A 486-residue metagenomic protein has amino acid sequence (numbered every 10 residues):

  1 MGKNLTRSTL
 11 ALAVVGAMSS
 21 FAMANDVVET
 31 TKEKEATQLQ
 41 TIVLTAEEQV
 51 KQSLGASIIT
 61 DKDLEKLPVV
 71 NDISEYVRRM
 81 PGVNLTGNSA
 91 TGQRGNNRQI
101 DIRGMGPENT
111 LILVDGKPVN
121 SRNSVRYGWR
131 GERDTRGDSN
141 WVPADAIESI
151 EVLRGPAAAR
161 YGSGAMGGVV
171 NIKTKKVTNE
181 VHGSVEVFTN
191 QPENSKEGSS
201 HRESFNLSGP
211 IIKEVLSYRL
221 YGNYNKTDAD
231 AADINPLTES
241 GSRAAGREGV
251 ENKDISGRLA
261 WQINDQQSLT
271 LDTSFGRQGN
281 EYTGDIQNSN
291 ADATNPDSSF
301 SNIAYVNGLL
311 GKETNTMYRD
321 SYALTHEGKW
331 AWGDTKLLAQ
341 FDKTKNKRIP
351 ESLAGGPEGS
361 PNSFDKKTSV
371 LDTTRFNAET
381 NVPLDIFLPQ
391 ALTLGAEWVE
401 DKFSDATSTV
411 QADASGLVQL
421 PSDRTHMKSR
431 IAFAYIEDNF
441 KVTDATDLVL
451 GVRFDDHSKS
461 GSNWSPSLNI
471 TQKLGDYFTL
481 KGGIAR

Functional and structural regions predicted by a protein language model:
Q38-V70, Q99, S124-E132: N-terminal periplasmic "start-of-domain" segments of outer-membrane beta-barrel proteins
I73-Y76, R98-D101, L113, G137-N140 (+3 more regions): N-terminal periplasmic accessory domains that precede and gate Gram-negative outer-membrane beta-barrel machines
S74-S121: Extracytoplasmic beta-strand/coil segments of soluble accessory domains associated with Gram-negative outer-membrane
P118-R154: Short acidic/polar hinge/loop motifs at secondary-structure boundaries that mediate gating or recognition
T178-N307: Periplasmic-side early beta-strands and strand-to-turn transitions of outer-membrane beta-barrels
V181, E214-Y218, Q266-L271, W330-K336 (+3 more regions): Repeated loop/turn-to-beta-strand initiation elements of outer-membrane beta-barrel proteins
V185-T189, L220-K226, L271-R277, L337-K343 (+3 more regions): Transmembrane beta-barrel strands of outer-membrane/channel proteins
Q262-N264, S274, P389-A391, E397 (+1 more regions): Structural signature of Gram-negative outer-membrane beta-barrels, strongest in the C-terminal barrel of TonB-dependent
